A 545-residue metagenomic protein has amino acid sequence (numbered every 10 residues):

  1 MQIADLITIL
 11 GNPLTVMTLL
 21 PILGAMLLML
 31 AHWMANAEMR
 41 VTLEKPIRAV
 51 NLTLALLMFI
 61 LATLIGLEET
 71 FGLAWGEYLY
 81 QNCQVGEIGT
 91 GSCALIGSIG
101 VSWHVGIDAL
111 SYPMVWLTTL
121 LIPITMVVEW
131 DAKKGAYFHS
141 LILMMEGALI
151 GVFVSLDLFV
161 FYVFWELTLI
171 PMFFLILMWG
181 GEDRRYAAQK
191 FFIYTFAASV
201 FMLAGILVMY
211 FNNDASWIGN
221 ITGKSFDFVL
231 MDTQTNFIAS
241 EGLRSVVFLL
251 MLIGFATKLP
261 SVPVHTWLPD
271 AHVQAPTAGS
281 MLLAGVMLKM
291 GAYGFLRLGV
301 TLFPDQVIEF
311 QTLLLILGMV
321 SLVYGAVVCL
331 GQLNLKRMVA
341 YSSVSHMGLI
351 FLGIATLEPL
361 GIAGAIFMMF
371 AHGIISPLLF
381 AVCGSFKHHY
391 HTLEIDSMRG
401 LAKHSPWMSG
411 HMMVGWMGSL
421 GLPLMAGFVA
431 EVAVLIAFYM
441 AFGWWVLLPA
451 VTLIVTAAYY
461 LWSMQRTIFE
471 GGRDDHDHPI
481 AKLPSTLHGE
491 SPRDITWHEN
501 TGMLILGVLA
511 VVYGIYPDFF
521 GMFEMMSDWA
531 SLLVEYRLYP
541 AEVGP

Functional and structural regions predicted by a protein language model:
Q2-T15, L27-V128, A136-S140, N220-S225 (+3 more regions): Transmembrane helix-loop-helix hairpins at membrane boundaries of multipass inner-membrane proteins
T42-L56, Y186-A198, S405-S409, T496-L506: Alpha-helical transmembrane segments and their helix-start/interface "positive-inside/aromatic belt" motifs in integral
N51-I60, L120, L143-M144, L249-M251 (+2 more regions): Alpha-helical transmembrane segments
T53-T70, T195-L207, I505-F519: Hydrophobic alpha-helical membrane-insertion segments
A55-E68, M145, K289-G291, W416-L420: A generic, lipid-embedded transmembrane alpha helix
I124-D131, G147-F159, F173-G471: Hydrophobic transmembrane alpha-helices and their helix-loop junctions in integral membrane proteins
E166: Short phosphate-coordinating micro-motif centered on Lys-Gly-acidic
A215, S405-W407, L461-P545: Cytoplasmic/organellar membrane-interface segments at the starts of transmembrane helices in multi-pass inner-membrane
